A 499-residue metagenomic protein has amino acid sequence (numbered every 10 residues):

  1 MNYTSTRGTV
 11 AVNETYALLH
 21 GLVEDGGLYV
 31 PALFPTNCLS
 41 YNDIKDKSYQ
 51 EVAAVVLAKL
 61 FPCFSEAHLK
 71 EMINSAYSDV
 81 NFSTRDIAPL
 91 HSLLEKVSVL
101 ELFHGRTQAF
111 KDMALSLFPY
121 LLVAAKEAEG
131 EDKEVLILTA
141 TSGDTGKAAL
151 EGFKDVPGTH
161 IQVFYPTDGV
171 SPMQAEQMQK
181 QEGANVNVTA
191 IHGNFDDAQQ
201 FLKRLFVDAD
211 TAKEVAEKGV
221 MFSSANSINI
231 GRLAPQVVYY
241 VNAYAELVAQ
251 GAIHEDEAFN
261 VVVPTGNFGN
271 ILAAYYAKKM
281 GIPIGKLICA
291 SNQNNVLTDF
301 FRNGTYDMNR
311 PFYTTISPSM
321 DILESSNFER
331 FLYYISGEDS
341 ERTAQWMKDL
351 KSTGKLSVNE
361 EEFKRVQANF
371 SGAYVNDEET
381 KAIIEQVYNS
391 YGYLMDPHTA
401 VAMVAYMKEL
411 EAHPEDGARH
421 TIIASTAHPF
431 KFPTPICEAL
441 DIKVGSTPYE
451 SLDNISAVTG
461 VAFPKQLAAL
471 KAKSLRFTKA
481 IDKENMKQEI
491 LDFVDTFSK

Functional and structural regions predicted by a protein language model:
M1-K499: PLP-dependent amino-acid enzyme catalytic core
